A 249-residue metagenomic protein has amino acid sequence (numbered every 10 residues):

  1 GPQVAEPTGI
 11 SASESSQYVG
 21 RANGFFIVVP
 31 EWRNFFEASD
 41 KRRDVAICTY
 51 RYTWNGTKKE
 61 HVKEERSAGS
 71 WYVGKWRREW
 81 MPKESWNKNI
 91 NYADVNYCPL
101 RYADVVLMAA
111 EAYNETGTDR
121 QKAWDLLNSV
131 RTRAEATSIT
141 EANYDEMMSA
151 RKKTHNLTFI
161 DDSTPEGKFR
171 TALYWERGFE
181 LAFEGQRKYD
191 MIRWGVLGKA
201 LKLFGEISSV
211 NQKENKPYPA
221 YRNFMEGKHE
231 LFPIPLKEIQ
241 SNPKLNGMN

Functional and structural regions predicted by a protein language model:
G1-S16, Y92-P99, R131, D145-N249: Long, intrinsically disordered, low-complexity segments
P2, P30-R101: Flexible, polar/acidic helix-loop-strand segments at domain edges
Y102, A109-E111: Structural register within alpha-helical repeat arrays
E115-T118: Short coil/turn linking the two alpha-helices of tandem helical-hairpin repeats
T137-E141: Boundary/linker segments of alpha-helical solenoid repeat arrays
